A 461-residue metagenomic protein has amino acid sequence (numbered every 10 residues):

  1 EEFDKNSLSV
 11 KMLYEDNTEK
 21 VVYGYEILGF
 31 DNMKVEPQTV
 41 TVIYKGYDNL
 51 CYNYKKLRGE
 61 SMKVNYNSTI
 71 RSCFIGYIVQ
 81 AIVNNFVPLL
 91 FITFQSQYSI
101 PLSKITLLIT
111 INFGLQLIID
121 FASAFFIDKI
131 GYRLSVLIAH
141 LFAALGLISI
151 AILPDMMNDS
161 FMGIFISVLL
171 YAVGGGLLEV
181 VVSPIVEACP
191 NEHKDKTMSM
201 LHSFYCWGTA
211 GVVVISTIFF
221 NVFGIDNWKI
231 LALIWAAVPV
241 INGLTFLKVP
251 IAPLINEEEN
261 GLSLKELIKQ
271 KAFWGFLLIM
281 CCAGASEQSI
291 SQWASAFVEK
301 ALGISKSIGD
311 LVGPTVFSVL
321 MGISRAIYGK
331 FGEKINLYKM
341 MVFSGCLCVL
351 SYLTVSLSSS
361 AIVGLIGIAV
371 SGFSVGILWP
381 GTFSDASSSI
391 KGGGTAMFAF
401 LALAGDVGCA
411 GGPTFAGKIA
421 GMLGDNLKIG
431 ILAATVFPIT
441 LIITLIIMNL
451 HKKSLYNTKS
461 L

Functional and structural regions predicted by a protein language model:
T18-Y47, L57: Serine/threonine-rich, repeat-prone extracellular segments and beta-strand-based repeat modules of secreted/surface
V87-P88, K271-T315, V319: Extracytoplasmic gate region of multi-pass secondary transporters
L107-F125, T315-I327: Central cavity-lining transmembrane alpha-helices of secondary-active solute carriers, predominantly the Major
I119-Y132, S324-N336, A420: Helix-to-loop junctions at the C-terminal end of transmembrane segments in multipass secondary transporters
L141-N158, L347-S359: C-terminal ends and interior cores of transmembrane alpha-helices in multi-pass membrane transporters/permeases
L177-P190, I377-I390: Intracellular juxtamembrane helix-capping segments at the cytosolic ends of symmetry-related transmembrane helices
K196-I215, A399-G412: Glycine-rich segments within core transmembrane alpha-helices of 12-TM secondary carriers
M200-I251: Helix-loop-helix hairpin linking two adjacent transmembrane segments in secondary transporters
